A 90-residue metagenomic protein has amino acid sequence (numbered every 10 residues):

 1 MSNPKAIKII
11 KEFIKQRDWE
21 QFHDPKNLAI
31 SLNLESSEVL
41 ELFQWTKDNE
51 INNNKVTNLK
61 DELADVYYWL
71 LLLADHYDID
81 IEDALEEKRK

Functional and structural regions predicted by a protein language model:
M1-L63, Y67-K90: Flexible "arm" and connector segments at domain edges
